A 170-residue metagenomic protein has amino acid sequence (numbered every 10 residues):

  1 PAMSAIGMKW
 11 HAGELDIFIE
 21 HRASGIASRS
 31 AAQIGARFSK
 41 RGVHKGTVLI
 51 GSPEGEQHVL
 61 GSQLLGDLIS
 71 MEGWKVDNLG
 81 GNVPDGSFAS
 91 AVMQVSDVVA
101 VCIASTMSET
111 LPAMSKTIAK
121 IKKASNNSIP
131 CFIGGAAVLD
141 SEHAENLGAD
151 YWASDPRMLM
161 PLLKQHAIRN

Functional and structural regions predicted by a protein language model:
P1-K40: Long amphipathic alpha-helical segments
G46-V48, V101: Conserved hydrophobic helix-helix packing surfaces used for dimerization/oligomerization
P53-H58, G81: Short coil/turn segments
Q63-D77: Short helix-loop-beta junction
K75, S96-D97, L147-D150: Glycine-enriched alpha-helix->loop->beta-strand junction motifs that scaffold or abut catalytic
V83-S141, E145: Cofactor-cradling patches in redox/metallo enzymes
F132, A136-N170: Peripheral docking tails and interdomain loops at the edges of cofactor- or intermediate-handling domains
